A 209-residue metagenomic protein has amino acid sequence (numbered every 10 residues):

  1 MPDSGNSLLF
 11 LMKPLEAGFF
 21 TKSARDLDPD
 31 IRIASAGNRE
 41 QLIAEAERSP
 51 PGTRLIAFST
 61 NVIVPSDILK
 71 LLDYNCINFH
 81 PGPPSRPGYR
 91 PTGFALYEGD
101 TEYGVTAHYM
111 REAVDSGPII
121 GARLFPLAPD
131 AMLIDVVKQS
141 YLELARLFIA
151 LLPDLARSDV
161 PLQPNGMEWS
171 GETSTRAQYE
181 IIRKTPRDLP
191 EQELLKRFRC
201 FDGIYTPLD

Functional and structural regions predicted by a protein language model:
M1-D209: One-carbon transfer enzymes
